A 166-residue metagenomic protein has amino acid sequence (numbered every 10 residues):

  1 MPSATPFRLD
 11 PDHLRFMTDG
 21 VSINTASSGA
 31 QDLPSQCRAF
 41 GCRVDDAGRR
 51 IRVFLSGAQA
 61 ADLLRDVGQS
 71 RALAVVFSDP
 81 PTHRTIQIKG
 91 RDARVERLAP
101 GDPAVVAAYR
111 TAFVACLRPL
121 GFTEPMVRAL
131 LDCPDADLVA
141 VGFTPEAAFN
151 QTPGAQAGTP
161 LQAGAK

Functional and structural regions predicted by a protein language model:
M1-I23: Short, basic/aromatic recognition patches
P2, Q87, A93-K166: C-terminal edge-of-domain segments
H13-L14, L64, R128-C133: A generic local secondary-structure boundary/capping motif
T18-S56, I86-Q87: Short beta-strand segments
G20-I23, S70-L73, L138: Short, surface-exposed beta-edge/turn micro-motifs
S27, L55, F77-D79, T144-A147: Short, structured patches in soluble enzyme cores that scaffold and shape functional sites
R52-F54, A74, K89, A140-G142: Beta-strand secondary-structure signal
Q59-Y109: Short, structured beta-strand-loop surface elements
